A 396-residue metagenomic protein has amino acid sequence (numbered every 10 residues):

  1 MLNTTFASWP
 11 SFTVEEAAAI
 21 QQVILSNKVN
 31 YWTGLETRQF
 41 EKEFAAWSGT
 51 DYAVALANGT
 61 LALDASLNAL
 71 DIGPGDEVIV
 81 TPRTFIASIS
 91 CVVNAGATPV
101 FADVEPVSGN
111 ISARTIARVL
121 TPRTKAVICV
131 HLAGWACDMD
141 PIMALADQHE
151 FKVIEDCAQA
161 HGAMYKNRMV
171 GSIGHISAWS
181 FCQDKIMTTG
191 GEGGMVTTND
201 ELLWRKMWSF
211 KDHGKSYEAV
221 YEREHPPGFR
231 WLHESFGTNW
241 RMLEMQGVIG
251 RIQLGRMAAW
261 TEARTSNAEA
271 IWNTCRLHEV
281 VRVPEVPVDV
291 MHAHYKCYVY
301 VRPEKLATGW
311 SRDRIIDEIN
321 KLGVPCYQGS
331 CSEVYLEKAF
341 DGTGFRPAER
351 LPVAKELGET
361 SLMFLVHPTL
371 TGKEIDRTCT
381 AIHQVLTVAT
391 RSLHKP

Functional and structural regions predicted by a protein language model:
M1-V29, L232-E234, L365: N-terminal "arm"/small-domain region of PLP-dependent enzymes with the aminotransferase-like
N30-E77, C91-A95, F101-D103, R168: Phosphate-binding glycine-rich loop
N68-C157, M164: PLP-dependent aminotransferase-like
L120, M143-K152, M195-K215, G309-W310 (+1 more regions): Basic phosphate/pyrophosphate-binding loop/patch that engages nucleotide-derived ligands
A160, N167-G174, F229-E234, G329-R377: Active-site-adjacent capping/gating segments
A160-K166, I173-K296, Y335: Active-site region of PLP-dependent enzymes
K215-P226, A270-C275, R314-R350, E356-L362 (+1 more regions): Conserved PLP cofactor-binding pocket of PLP-dependent enzymes
